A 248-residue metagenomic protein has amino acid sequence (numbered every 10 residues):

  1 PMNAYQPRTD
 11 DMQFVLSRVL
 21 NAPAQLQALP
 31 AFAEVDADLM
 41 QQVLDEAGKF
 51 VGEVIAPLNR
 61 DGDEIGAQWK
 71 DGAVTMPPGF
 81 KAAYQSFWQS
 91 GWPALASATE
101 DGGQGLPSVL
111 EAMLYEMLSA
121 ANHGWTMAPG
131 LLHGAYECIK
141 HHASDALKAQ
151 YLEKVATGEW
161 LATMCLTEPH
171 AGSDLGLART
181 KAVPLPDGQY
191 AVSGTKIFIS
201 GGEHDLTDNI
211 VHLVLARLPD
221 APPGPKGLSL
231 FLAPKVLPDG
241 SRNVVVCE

Functional and structural regions predicted by a protein language model:
P1-T126, Q150: Amphipathic, small/basic residue-rich leader segments at the start of a protein or domain
G48, Q85, G91-A94, G124-A128 (+4 more regions): Beta-sheet entry/capping signal
S97-Q104, A121-Y136, V155-C165, A171 (+1 more regions): FAD-binding core of FAD-dependent oxidoreductases, characterized by glycine-rich FAD pyrophosphate-binding loops
G102-G105, G134-C138, A146-L147, H170-D174 (+3 more regions): Flexible loop/turn segments at secondary-structure boundaries
L132, A143-G188: Internal maturation/activation junctions in enzymes
K140, T163-L166, G176, P186-G188 (+3 more regions): C-terminal structured domain segments across diverse proteins
Q189-N243: A short core secondary-structure module
